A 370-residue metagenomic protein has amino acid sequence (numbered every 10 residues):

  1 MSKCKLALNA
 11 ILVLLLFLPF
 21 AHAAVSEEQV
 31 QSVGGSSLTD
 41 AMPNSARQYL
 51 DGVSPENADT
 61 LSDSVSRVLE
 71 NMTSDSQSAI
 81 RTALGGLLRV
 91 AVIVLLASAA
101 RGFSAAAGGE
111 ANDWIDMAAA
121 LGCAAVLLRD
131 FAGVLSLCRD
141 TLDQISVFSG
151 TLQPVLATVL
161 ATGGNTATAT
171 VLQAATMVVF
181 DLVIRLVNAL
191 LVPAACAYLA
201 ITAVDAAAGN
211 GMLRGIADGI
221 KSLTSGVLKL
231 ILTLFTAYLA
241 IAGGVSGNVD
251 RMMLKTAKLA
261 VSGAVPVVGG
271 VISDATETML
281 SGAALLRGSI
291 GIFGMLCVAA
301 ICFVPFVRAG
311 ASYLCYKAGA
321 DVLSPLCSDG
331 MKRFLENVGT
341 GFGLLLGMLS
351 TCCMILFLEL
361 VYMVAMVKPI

Functional and structural regions predicted by a protein language model:
S2-D116, R129-D140, Q144-S149, G164-M177 (+8 more regions): Gly/Ser-rich, low-complexity
I80-L87, A118-L128, V183, V187-L191 (+4 more regions): Hydrophobic alpha-helical transmembrane segments of multi-pass membrane proteins
L87, A91-L95, G122, V126 (+9 more regions): Residue-level signal for the membrane-embedded core of alpha-helical transmembrane segments, especially mid-helix
F148-V155, V159, S324-P325, D329: Extended, low-complexity, charged alpha-helical tracts that assemble into coiled-coils or amphipathic helices used
T176-A237: Loop-centered beta-sheet repeat module
A207-G226, R251-S273, K317-N337: Juxtamembrane inter-helical linkers in multi-pass membrane proteins
G288-D329, N337: Helical hairpin unit composed of two closely spaced alpha helices linked by a short loop
R308-Y316, A320-S324, S328, G343 (+1 more regions): Membrane-helix cytosolic exit motif
